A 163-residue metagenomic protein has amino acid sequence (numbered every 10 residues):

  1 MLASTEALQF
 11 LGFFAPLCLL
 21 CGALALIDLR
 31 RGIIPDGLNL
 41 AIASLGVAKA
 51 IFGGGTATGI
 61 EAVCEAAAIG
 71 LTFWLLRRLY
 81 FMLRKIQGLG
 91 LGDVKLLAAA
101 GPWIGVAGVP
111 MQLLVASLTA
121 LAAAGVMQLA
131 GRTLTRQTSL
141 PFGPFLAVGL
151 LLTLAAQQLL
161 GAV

Functional and structural regions predicted by a protein language model:
M1-V163: A membrane-topology feature that recognizes alpha-helical transmembrane segments and their immediate juxtamembrane
